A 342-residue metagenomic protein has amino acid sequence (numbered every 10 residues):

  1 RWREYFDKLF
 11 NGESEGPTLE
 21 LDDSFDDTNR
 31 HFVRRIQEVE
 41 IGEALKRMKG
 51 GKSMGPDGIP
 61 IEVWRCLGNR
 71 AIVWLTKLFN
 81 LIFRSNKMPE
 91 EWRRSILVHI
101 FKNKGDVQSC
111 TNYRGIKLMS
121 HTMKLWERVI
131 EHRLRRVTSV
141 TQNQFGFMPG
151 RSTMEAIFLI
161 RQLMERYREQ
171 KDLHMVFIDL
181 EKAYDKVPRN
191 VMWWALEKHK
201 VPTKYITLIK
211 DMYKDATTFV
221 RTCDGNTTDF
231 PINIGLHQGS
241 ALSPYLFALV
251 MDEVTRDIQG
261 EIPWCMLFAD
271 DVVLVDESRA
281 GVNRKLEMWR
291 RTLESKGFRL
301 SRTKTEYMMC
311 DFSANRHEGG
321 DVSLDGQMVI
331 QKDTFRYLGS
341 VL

Functional and structural regions predicted by a protein language model:
R1-T111, K117, K124-L125, V140 (+3 more regions): Surface-exposed loop/turn segments and immediately adjacent short secondary-structure elements within folded domains
E43-K46, G105, A156-H174, R256-G260 (+1 more regions): A short acidic-Thr-Gly-centered motif at the start of a beta-strand
G51-I59, Q108-L118, E155-E197: Conserved catalytic palm subdomain of right-hand nucleotidyl-transferase polymerases, strongest for RNA-directed enzymes
N80, E131-R135, A183-T207: Catalytic-core region of right-hand nucleic acid polymerases
I130-Q144, P244-V275: Active-site palm subdomain of RNA-directed nucleic acid polymerases
K182-H199, D271-K296, D311-A314, V341: Catalytic palm subdomain of template-directed nucleic-acid polymerases, centered on the conserved carboxylate motif
D224, L300-D333: Short, conserved micro-motifs composed of acidic
